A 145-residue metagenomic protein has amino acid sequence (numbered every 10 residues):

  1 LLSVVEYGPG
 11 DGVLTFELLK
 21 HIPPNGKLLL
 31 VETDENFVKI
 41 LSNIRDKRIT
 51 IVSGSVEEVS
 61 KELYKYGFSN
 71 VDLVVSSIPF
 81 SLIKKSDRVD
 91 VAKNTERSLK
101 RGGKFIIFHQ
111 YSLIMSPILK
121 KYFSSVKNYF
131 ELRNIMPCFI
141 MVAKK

Functional and structural regions predicted by a protein language model:
L1-G10: Conserved class I S-adenosyl-L-methionine
K27-E32: Conserved SAM-binding motif I beta-strand of class I
D34-N36: Conserved SAM/SAH-binding beta-strand->alpha-helix loop
V38-K65: S-adenosyl-L-methionine
V89-R101: A short glycine-rich, Lys/Arg-flanked "PGG" loop and its adjoining helix->strand segment in the class I
G102-H109: Conserved beta-strand signature within the Rossmann-like core of class I S-adenosyl-L-methionine
L132-K145: Core SAM-dependent methyltransferase catalytic element
